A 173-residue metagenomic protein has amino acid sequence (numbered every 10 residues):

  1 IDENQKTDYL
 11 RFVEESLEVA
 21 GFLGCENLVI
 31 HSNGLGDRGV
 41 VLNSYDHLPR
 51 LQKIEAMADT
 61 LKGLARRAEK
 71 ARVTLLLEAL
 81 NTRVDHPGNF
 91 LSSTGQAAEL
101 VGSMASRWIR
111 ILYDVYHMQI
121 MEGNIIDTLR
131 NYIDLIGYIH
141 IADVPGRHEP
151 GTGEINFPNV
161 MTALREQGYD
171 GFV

Functional and structural regions predicted by a protein language model:
D2-R110, I120: Active-site acidic/histidine proton-transfer and metal-coordination neighborhood in alpha/beta enzyme cores
G24-E26, R38-V40, F90-Y113, H117-V173: Histidine-acidic metal/acid-base catalytic patches
